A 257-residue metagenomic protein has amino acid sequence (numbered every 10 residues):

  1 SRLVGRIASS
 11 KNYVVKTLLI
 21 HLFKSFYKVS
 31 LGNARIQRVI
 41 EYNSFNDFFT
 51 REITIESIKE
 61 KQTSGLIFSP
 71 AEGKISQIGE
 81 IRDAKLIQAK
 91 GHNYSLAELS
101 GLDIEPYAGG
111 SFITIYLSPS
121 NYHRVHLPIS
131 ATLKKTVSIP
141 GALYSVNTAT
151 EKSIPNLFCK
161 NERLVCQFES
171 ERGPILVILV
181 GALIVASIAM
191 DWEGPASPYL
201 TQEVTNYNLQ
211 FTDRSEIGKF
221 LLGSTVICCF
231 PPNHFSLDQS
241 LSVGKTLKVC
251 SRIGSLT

Functional and structural regions predicted by a protein language model:
S1-T257: Contiguous, well-folded functional domains in the mature portion of proteins
